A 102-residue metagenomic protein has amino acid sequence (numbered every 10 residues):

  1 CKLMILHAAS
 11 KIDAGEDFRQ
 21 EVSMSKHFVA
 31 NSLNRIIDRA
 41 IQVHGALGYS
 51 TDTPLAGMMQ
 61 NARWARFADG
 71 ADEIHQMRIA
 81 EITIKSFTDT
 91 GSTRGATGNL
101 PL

Functional and structural regions predicted by a protein language model:
C1-L102: Alpha-helical interface subdomain recognition
